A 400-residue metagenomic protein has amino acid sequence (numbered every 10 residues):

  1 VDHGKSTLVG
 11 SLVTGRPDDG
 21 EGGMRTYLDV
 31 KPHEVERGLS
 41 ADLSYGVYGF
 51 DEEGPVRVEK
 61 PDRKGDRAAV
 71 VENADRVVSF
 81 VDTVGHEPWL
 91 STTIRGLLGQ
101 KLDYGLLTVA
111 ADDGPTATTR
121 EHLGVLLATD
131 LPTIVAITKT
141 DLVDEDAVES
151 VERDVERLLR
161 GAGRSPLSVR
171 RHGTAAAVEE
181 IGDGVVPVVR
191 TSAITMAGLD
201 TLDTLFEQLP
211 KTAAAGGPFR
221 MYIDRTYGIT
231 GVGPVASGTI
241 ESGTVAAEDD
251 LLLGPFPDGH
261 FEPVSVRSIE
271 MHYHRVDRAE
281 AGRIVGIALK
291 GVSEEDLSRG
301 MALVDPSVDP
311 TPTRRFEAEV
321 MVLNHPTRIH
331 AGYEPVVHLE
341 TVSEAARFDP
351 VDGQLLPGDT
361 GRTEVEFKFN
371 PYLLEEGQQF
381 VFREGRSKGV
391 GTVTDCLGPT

Functional and structural regions predicted by a protein language model:
V1-L90, Q100, G105: P-loop NTPase switch module centered on the Walker A-proximal segment
D2, L8, G38, D82 (+10 more regions): Residue-level signature of catalytic and energy-coupling elements of molecular machines, predominantly ATP/GTP-dependent
T7-L12, S44-G46, T92, T118-V125 (+2 more regions): Alpha-helical scaffold elements adjacent to nucleotide-binding pockets in ATP/GTP-utilizing enzyme cores
P32-H33, R37-L39, Y48, A69-E72 (+12 more regions): Replace "in large, NTP-powered and nucleic-acid-processing enzymes" with "in large, NTP-powered factors and other
R76-S79, T83-L90, Q100-L123, D130-S150: Conserved Switch II/interswitch segment of TRAFAC-class P-loop GTPases
V109-D112, I134-S150, V155, R170-A177 (+4 more regions): G-domain G4 guanine-recognition motif of GTPases
D144-A147, V292-T400: C-terminal effector modules of nucleic-acid-centric enzymes and ribosome-associated factors
L159-D309, R314-P326: Conserved catalytic-core segments of large NTP-driven translation/proteostasis enzymes
